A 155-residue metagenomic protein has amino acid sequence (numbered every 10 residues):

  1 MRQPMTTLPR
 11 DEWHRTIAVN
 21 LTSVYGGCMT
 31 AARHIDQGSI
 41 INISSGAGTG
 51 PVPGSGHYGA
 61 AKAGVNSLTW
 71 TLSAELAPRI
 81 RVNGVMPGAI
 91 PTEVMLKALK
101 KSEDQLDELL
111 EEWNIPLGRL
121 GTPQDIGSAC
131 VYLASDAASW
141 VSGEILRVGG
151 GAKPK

Functional and structural regions predicted by a protein language model:
Q3-M5, P9-H14, D107, E111: Substrate-binding pocket helix/loop in short-chain dehydrogenase/reductase
T6, G50-G56, G118, D136: Active-site loop immediately N-terminal to the catalytic Tyr-X3-Lys motif of short-chain dehydrogenase/reductase
C28, A61: Active-site helix of classical SDR
R33, S73-P78, S139: Alpha-helical segment proximal to the catalytic Tyr-Lys
S45: Residue(s) in the substrate-gating loop at a strand-loop-helix junction that position the organic substrate next
T49, M86-K97: Short, flexible catalytic-loop segment of classical short-chain dehydrogenase/reductase
G50, C130-V131, S142-K155: Short C-terminal tail/terminal secondary-structure segment of NAD(P)H-dependent dehydrogenase/reductase domains
